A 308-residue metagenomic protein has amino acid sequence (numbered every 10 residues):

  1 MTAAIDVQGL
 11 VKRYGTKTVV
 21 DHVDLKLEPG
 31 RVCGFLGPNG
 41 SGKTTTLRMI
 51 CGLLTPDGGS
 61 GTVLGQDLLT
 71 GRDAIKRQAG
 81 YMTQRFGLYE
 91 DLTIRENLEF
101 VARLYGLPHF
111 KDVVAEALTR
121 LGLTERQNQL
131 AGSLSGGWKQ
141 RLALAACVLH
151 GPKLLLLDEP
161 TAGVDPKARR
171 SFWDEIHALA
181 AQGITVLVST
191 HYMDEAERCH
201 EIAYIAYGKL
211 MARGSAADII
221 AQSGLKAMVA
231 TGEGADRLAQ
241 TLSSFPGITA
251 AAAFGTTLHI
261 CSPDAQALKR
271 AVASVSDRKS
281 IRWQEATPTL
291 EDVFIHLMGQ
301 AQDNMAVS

Functional and structural regions predicted by a protein language model:
C51: Helix-to-loop junction immediately C-terminal to a conserved catalytic motif
G59-D67, I75: Conserved ABC transporter NBD signature motif
D91, L130-L134: Conserved ABC ATPase signature
E99, R103-R126: Conserved ABC ATPase "signature" region
L155-D158: Catalytic Walker B motif of ABC-type/P-loop ATPase nucleotide-binding domains
D174-P263: ABC transporter nucleotide-binding domain
